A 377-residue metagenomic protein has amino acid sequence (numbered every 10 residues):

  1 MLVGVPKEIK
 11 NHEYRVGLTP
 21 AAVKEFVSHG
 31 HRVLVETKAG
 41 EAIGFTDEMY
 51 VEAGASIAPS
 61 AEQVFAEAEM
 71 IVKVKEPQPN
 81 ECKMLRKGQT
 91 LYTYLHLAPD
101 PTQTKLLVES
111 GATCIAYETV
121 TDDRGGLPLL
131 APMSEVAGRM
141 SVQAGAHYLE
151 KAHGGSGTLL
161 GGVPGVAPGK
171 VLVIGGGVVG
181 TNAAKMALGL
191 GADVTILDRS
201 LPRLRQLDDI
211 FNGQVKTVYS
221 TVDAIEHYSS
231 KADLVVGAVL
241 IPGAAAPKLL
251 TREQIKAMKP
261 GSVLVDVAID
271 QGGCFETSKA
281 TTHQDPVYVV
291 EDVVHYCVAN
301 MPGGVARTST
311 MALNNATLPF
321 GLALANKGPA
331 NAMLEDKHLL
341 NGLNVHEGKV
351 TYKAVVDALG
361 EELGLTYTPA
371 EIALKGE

Functional and structural regions predicted by a protein language model:
L2, E8, P79-G169, V298-N300: Glycine/serine-rich phosphate-binding loop and adjoining beta1-alpha1 elements at the start of nucleotide-handling
L2-L106, S110: An N-terminal-biased, well-structured beta-alpha scaffold segment characteristic of Rossmann-like dinucleotide-binding
P6-G44, A152-L240, V287: Glycine-rich phosphate/diphosphate-binding loop of Rossmann-like nucleotide-binding domains
E69, K75-E76, L95-H96, V239-G243 (+2 more regions): Short glycine-/small-residue-rich Rossmann-like dinucleotide-binding loops
E76, V136, G177-V179: Residue-level detector of alpha-helix initiation sites
E118-L159, I269, C274-E377: Adenosine-phosphate binding glycine-rich loop
D209-E291: Rossmann-like adenosine-cofactor binding region
